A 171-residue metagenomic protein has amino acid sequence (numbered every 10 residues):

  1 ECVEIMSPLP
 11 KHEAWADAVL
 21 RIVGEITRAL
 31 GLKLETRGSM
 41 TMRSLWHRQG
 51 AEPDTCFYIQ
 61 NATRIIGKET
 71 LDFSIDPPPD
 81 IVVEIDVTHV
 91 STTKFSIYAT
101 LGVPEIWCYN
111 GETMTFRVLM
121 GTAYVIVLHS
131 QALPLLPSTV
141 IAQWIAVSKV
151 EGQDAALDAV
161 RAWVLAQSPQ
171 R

Functional and structural regions predicted by a protein language model:
C2-R171: Gly/Pro/Ser/Thr-rich low-complexity, intrinsically disordered segments predominantly at protein N-termini
